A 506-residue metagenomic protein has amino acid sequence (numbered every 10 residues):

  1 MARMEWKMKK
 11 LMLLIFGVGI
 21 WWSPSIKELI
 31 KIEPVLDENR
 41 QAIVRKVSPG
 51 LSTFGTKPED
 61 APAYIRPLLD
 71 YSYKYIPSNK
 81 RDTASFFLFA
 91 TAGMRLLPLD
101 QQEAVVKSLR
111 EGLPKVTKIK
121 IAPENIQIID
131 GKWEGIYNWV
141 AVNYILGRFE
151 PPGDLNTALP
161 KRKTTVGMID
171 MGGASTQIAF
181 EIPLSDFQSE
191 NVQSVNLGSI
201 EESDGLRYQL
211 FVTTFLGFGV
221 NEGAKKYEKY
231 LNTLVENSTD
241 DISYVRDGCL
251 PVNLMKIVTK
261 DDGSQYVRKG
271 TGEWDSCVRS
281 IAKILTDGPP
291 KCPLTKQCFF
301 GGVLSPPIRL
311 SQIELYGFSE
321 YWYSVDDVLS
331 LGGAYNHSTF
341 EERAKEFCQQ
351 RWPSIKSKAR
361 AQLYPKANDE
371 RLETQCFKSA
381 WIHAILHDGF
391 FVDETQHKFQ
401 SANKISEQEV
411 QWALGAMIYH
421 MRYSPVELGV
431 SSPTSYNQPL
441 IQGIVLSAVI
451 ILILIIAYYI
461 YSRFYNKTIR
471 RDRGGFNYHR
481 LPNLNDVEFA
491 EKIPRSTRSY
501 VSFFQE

Functional and structural regions predicted by a protein language model:
M1, I20-S23, F503-F504: Extended hydrophobic/Leu-rich segments
M1-V18: Classical eukaryotic N-terminal signal peptides for Sec-dependent ER targeting/secretion, especially the positively
E5, S48-R81, F87, G93-R110 (+2 more regions): Helical "lid/coupling" subdomains associated with nucleotide-phosphate turnover
K9-K10, W22-P24, D60: Short acidic/glycine-rich loops and adjacent helix/strand connectors that line catalytic pockets where negatively
K10-L11, L36-D37, R45-F54: N-terminal start-of-domain structural block
I15-I26, L69-D70: Eukaryotic beta-rich interaction modules
W21-I43: Long, contiguous juxta-domain segments that are non-catalytic but functionally important
S25-K27, M168-S175: A short acidic Gly-Thr/Ser loop motif
